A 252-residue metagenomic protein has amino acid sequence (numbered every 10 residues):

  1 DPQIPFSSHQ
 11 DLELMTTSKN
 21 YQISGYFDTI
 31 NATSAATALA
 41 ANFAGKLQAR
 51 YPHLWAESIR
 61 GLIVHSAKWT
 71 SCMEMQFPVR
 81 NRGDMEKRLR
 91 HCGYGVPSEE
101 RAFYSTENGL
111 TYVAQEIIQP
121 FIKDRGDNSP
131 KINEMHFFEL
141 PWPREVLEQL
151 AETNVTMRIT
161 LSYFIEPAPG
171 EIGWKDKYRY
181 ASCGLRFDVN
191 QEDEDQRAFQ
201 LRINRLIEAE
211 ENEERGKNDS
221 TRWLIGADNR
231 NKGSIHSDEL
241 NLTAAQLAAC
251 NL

Functional and structural regions predicted by a protein language model:
D1-T33, T37: Extracellular S/T/G-rich loop segment that most often corresponds to the catalytic His/Ser-adjacent loop
P2, M75, G170-G173: Short conserved micro-motifs at the rims of enzyme active sites and ligand-binding pockets
S7-T17, R60, H65-S66, K175-C183: Active/binding-pocket-proximal capping segment
A36-R50: Short, small-residue alpha-helix embedded
P52-F77: An often Trp-containing, charged/polar helix-loop segment at the C-terminal end of enzyme catalytic cores
C72-Y94, Q191-R205: Charged/polar, low-hydrophobicity segments characteristic of intrinsically disordered regions and flexible loops
G83-D188: Secreted peptidase-domain scaffold signal
N154-L252: Long mid-to-C-terminal assembly/interaction modules of large eukaryotic proteins
